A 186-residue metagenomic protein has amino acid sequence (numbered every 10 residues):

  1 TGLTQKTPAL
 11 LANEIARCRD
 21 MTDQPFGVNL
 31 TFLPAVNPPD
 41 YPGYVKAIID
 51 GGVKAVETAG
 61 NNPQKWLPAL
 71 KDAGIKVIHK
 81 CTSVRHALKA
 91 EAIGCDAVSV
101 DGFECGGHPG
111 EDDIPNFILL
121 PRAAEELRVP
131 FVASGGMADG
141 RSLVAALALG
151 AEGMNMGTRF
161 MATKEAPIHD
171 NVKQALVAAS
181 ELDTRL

Functional and structural regions predicted by a protein language model:
T1-L127: Active-site entrance/lid segments in N-terminal catalytic domains of soluble metabolic enzymes
G110-V132, A138-L186: Conserved active-site-proximal phosphate/metal-binding subdomains
